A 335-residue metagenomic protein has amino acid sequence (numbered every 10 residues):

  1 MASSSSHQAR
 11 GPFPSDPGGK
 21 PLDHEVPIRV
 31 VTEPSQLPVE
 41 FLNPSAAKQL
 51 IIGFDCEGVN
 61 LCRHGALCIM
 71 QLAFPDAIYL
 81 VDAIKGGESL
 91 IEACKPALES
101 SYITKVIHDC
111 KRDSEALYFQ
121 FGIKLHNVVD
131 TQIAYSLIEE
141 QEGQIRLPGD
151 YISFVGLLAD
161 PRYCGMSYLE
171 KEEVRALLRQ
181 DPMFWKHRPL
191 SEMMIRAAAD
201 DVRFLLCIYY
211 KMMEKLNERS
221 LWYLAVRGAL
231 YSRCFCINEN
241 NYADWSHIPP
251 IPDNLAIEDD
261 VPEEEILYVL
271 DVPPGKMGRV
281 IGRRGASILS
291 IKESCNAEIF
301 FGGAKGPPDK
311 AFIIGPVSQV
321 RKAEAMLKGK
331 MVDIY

Functional and structural regions predicted by a protein language model:
M1-I52, S220, R233: N-terminal accessory regions of nucleic-acid-interacting proteins
G53-H64: Short acidic, Gly/Ser-rich segments with clustered Asp/Glu that frequently serve as metal-coordination loops in enzyme
L67, Q71-P75, K111-L190, I195: Metal-dependent phosphoesterase core characteristic of DEDDh/y 3'-5' exonuclease domains
S100-K105, K124: Short active-site oxyanion
M166-C234: Acidic, Mg2+-coordinating catalytic module of metal-dependent nucleases/exonucleases that use a two-metal-ion mechanism
Y210-R279, A286-E293, I314: Acidic catalytic cores of enzymes that act on phosphate-bearing nucleotides/polynucleotides
C295-P308, M331-V332: Polar interaction faces of repeat-based domains
F312, P316-Y335: Charge-rich, low-aromatic oligomerization/scaffolding segments with amphipathic character
